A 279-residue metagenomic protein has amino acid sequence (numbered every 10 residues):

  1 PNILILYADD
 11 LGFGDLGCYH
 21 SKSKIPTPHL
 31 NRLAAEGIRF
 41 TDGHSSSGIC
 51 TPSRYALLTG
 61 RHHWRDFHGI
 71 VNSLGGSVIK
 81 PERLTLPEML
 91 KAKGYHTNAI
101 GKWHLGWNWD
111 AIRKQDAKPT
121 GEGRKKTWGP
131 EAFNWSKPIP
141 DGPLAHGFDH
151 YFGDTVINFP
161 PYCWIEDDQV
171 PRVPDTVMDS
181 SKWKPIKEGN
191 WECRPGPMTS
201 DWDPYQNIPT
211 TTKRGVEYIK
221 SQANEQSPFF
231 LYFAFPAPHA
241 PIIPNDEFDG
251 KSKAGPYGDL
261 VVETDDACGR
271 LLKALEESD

Functional and structural regions predicted by a protein language model:
P1-D279: Formylglycine-dependent sulfatase
